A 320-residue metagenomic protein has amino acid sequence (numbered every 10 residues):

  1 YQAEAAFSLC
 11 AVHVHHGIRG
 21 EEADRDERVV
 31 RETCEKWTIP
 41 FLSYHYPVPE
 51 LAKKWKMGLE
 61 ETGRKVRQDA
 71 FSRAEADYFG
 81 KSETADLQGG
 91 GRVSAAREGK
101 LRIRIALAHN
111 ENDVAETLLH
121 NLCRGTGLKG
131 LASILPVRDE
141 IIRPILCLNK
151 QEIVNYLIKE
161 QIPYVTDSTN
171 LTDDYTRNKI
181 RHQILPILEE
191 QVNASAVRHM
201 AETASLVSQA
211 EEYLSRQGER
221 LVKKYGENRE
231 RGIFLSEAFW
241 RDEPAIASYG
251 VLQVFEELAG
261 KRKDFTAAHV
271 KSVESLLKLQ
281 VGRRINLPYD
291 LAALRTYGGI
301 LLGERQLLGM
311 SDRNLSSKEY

Functional and structural regions predicted by a protein language model:
Y1-L185: Core alpha/beta nucleotide-donor-binding catalytic domains of modification enzymes
Q2, S8-H16, Y46-V48, V66 (+5 more regions): AMP-forming adenylation/ATP pyrophosphatase catalytic core
A74-Y78, Q191, L258: Alpha-helical structural context
Y78-G80, R102-A108, R198-S215: Electropositive, surface-exposed helix/loop patches at the edges of structured domains that serve as adaptable
A108, N112, T169-N178, A196-M200 (+3 more regions): Conserved phosphate/pyrophosphate-binding and hydrolysis machinery centered on Walker-type P-loop NTPases, extending
I187-H199: Inter-helical turn/loop segments and adjacent helix faces that build the functional surface of alpha-helical bundle
